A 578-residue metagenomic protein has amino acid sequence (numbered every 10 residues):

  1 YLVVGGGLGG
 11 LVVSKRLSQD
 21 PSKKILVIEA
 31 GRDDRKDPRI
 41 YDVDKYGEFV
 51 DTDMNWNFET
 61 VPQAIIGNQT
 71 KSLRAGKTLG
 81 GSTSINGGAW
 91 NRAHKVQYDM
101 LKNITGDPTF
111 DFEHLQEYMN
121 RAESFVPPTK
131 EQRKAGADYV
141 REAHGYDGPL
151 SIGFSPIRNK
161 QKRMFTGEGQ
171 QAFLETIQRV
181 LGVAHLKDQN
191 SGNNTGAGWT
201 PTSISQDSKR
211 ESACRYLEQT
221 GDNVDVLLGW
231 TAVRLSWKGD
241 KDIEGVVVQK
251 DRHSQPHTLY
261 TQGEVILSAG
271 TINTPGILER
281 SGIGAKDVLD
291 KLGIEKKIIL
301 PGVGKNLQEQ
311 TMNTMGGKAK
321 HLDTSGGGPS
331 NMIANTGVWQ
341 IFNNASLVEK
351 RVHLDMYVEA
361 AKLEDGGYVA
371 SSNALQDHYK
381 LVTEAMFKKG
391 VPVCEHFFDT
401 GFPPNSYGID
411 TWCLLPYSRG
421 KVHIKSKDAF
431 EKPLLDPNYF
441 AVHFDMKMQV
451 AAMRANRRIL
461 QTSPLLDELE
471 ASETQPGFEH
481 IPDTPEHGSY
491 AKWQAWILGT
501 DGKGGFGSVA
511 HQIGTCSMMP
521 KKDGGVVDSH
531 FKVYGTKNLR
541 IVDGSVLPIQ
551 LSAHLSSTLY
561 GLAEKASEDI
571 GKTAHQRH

Functional and structural regions predicted by a protein language model:
Y1-E131, K297-G302, Q310, K318-A319 (+1 more regions): N-terminal glycine-rich phosphate/pyrophosphate-binding loop and immediately adjacent elements
G7-L8, V12, R158, E168 (+2 more regions): Residue-level detector of alpha-helix initiation sites
R16, D20-L26, G31-K36, Y41 (+6 more regions): Glycine-rich loop(s) and the adjacent beta-strand/alpha-helix scaffold that form part
N103-R234, K238, I243, M315: Conserved redox-cofactor binding core of oxidoreductases
Q132, S155, P275, A285-P403 (+7 more regions): Mid-to-C-terminal "cap/lid" subdomains and adjacent gly/pro-rich loops that border and regulate access to redox
L228-T231, I298-L300, P520: Short loop/edge segments at beta-strand edges and connector loops that shape dinucleotide/nucleotide cofactor-binding
K427-H578: C-terminal lid/capping helical subdomain adjacent to the catalytic/cofactor pocket in oxidative enzymes
